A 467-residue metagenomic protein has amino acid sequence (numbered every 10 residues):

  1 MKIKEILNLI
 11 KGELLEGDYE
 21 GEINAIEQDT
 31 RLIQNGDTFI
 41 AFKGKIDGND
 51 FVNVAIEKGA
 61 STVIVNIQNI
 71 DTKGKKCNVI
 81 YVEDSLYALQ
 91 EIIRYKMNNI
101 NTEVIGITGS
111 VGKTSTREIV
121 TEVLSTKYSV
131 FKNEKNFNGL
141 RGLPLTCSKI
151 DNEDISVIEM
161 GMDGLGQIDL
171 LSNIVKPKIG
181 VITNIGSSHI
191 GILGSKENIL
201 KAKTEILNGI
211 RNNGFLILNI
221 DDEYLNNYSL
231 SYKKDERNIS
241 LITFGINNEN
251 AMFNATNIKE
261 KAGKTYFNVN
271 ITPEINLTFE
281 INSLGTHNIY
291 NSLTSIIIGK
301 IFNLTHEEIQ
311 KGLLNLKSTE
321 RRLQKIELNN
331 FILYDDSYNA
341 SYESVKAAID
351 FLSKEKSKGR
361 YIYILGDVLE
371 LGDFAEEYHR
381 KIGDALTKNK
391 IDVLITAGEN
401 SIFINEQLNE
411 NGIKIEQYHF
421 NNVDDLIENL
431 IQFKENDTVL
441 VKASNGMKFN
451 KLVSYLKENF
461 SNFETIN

Functional and structural regions predicted by a protein language model:
M1-E13, T38, F131, K178 (+8 more regions): ATP-dependent carboxylate-amine ligase
M1-E91, L284, E355-K356, D384-A385 (+3 more regions): N-terminal leader/targeting and accessory segments in enzymes
E5-L7, L86-I220, Y224-I239, G299-K300 (+1 more regions): Phosphate-binding loop of NTP-binding sites
I6, D37, A55, I92 (+13 more regions): Residue-level signal for inorganic ion chemistry
E27-T30, A262-T265, S283-T294, T319-L323: Short glycine/threonine-rich catalytic loop with a Thr-x-Gly-x-Asp
V65-Q68, N184, I220, G398 (+1 more regions): Short secondary-structure boundary segments
Q68-K73, D222-N227, A251, L371-D373 (+1 more regions): Short, charged/polar "capping" segments at the starts of alpha-helices and the immediately preceding loops
T116-V120, K259-N276, R322: Acidic-glycine-rich active-site phosphate/pyrophosphate-binding loop
